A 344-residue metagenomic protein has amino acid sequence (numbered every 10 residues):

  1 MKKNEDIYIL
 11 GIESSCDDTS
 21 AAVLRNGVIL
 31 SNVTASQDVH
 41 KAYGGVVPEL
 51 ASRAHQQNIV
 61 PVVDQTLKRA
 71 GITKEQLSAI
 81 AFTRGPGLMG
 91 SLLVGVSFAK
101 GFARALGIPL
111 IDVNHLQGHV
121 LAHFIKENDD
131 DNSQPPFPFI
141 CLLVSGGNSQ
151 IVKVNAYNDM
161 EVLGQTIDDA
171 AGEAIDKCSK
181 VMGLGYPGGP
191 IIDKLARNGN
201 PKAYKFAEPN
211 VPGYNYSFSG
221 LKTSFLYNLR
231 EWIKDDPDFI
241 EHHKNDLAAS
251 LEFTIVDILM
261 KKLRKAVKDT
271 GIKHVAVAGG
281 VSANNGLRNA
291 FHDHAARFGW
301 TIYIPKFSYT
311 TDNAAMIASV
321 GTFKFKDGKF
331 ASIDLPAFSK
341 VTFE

Functional and structural regions predicted by a protein language model:
M1-E5, V113-F139, V320: Conserved phosphate-binding catalytic cores of ATP/NTP-utilizing and phosphoryl-transfer enzymes
E5-P86, H115: N-terminal beta-alpha supersecondary unit
T19-L24, C141-L143, S149-K153: Short beta-strand scaffold segments in enzyme catalytic cores
F82-G107, I125-K126, N285-H294: Short Gly/Thr/Asp-enriched flexible loops that form oxyanion-binding sites at enzyme active sites
D112-V113, V275, H292-I317: Conserved phosphate-binding/catalytic loops in two-lobed NTP-binding clefts
H119-L121, P305-F343: Glycine-rich phosphate-binding/hydrolytic loop that grips phosphoryl groups
N155-N200, K222-T223, Y227-E231: Glycine-rich phosphate-binding loop plus the immediately following alpha-helix
K194-V275, N284-F298, F325-G328: A contiguous, well-structured pocket-lining segment that forms one wall/lid of small-molecule binding clefts in soluble
